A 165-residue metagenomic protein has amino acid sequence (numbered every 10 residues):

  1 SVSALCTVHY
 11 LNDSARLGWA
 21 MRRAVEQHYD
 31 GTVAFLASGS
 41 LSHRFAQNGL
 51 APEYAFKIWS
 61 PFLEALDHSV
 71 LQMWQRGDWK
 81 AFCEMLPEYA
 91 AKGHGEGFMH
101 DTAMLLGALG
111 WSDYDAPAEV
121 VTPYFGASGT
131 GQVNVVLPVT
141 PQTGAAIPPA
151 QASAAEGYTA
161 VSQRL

Functional and structural regions predicted by a protein language model:
S1-W19, Q27, N48-R164: Flexible, D/E/H-enriched segments
A24-T32: Inter-helical turn/loop segments and adjacent helix faces that build the functional surface of alpha-helical bundle
G31-L41, L105: Beta-strand elements within well-structured catalytic alpha/beta cores of enzymes that handle phosphate/sulfate esters
G39-G49: A structural signal for small-residue-enriched, beta-sheet-centric alpha/beta enzyme cores and oligomeric scaffold folds
